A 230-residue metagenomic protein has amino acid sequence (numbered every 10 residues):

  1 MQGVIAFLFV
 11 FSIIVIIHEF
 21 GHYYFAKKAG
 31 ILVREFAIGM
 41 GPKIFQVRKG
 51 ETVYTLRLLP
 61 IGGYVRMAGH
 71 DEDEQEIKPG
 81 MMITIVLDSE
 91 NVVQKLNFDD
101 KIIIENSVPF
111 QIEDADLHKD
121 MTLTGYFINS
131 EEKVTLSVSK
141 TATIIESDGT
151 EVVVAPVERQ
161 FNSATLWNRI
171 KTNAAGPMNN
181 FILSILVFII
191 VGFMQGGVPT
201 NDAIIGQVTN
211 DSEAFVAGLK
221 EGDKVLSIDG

Functional and structural regions predicted by a protein language model:
M1-F7, K171-N173, P177-G197, N201 (+1 more regions): Protein maturation boundaries and topogenic segments
Q2-G3, R159, G230: C-terminal recognition in membrane/secretory proteostasis and scaffolding
G3-S89, I102-V152: Small-residue-rich helix-interface/hinge motifs
K27-R34, G196-E213: Alpha-helical transmembrane signal-anchor/signal-peptide segments
T52, V157, N201-I204, E221: Envelope-exposed proteins and targeting segments
Q94-K95: An N-terminal, globular interaction/scaffold subdomain
A142-I185, I189: Interdomain regulatory linker/hinge segments that flank or connect interaction modules in polarity/junction/synaptic
G206, A214-G230: Conserved PDZ fold ligand-binding element
